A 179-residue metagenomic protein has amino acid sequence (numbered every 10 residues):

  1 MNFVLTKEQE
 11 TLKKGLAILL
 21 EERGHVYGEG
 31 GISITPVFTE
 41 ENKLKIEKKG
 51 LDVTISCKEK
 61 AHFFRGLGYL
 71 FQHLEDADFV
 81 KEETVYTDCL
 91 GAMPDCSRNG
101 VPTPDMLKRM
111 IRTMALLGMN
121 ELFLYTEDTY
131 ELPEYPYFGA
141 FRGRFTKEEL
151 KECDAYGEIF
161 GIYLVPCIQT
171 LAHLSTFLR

Functional and structural regions predicted by a protein language model:
M1-T87: Contiguous, structured surface segment used for ligand recognition
K48-R179: Feature activates predominantly on carbohydrate-active enzymes
